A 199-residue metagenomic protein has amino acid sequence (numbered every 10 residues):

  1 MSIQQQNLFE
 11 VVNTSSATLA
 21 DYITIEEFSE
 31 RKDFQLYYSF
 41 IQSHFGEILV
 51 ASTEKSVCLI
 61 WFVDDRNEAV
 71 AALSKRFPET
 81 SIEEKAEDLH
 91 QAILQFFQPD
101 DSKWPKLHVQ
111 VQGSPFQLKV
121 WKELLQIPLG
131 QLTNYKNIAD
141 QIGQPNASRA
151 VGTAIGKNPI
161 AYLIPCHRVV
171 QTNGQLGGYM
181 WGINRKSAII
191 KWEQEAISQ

Functional and structural regions predicted by a protein language model:
M1-P145, A196-Q199: Basic nucleic-acid-binding alpha-helical/helix-turn surface characteristic of O6-alkylguanine DNA
N146-A188: Short glycine/serine-rich loop segments
R185-Q199: C-terminal segments of enzyme domains that contribute to small-molecule binding surfaces
